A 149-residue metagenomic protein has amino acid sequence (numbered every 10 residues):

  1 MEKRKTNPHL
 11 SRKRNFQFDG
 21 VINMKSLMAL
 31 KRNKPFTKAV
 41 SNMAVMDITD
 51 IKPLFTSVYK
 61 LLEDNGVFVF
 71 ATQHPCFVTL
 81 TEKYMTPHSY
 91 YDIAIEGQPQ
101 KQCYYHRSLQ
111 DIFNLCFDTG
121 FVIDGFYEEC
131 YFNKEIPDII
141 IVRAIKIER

Functional and structural regions predicted by a protein language model:
K3-R4: Conserved SAM/SAH-binding beta-strand->alpha-helix loop
N15-A29: Conserved SAM-binding strand-loop segment of SAM-dependent methyltransferases
M28-A39: A short acidic, Gly/Pro-enriched loop at the edge of an enzyme's catalytic core that lines a small-molecule cofactor
T37-K52: A short SAM/SAH-binding and catalytic strip from SAM-dependent methyltransferases
K52-V67: A short glycine-rich, Lys/Arg-flanked "PGG" loop and its adjoining helix->strand segment in the class I
V67-E96: Conserved class I S-adenosyl-L-methionine
C103-F126: Short alpha-helix
T119-F121, E129, K134-R149: Core SAM-dependent methyltransferase catalytic element
